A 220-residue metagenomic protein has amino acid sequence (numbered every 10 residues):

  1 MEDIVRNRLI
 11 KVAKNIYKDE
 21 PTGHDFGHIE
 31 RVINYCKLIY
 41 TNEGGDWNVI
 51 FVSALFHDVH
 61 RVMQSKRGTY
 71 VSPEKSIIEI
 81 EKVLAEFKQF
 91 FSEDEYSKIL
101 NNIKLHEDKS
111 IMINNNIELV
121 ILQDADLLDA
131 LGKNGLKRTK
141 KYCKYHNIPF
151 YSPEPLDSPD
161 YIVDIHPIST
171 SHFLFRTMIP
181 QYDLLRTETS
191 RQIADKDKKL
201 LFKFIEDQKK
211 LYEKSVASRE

Functional and structural regions predicted by a protein language model:
M1-K14: Short alpha-helical hairpin
I16-E20, Y40, V59-R67, L84-K88 (+2 more regions): Short amphipathic alpha-helical interaction patches enriched in hydrophobic/aromatic residues with interspersed Lys/Arg
K18-F26, E30-G44, F56, I111-E220: Divalent metal-dependent phosphate-bond-processing catalytic cores, especially two-metal-ion Mg2+/Mn2+ enzymes that act
H24, G44-F51, G68, F91-E95 (+2 more regions): Short, surface-exposed helix-loop/turn micro-motifs enriched in polar/charged residues
V32, V71-E86: An active-site-proximal "capping" alpha-helix that borders the catalytic cofactor pocket
W47-S65, S72, S76, S97-K109: His-Asp-centered metal-binding catalytic motifs of divalent-metal-dependent phosphohydrolases/nucleases
I80-V120: Hydrophobic, well-structured mid-protein blocks that either form specific transmembrane helices
